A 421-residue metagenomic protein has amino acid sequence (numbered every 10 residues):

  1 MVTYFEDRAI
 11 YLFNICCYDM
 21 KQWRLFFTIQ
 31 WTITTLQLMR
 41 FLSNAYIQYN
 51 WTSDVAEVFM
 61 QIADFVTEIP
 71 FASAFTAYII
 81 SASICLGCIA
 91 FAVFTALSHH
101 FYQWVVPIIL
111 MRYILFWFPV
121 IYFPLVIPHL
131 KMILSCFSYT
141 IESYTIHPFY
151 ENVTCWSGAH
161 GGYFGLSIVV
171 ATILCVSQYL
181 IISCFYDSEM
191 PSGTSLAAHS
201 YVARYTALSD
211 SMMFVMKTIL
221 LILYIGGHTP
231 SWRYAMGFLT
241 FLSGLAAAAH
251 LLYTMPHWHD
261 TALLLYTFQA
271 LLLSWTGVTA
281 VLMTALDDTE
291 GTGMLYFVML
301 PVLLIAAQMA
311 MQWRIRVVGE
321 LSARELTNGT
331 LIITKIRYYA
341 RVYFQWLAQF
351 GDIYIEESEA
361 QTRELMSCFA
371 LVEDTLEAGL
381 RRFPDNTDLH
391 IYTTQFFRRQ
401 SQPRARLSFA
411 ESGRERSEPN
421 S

Functional and structural regions predicted by a protein language model:
M1-L245, D260, L264-T267, L271-A306 (+1 more regions): Extramembranous, membrane-proximal N-terminal regions and early juxtamembrane loops of multi-pass membrane proteins
Y113, S195, A248, E359-A360 (+1 more regions): General secondary-structure edge motif
Y113-V120, E357-A360, Q395: Short interface patches used for recognition in eukaryotic signaling and trafficking proteins
V120, E142, V202, M255 (+2 more regions): A general structural-boundary detector
A197-A203, A207, L365, T394 (+1 more regions): Solvent-exposed, well-ordered amphipathic alpha-helical segments that flank/support binding or catalytic loops
A249-L263: Alpha-helical transmembrane segments
V298-P384, D388, Y392, R398-S421: N-terminal alpha-helical interaction modules that lie
